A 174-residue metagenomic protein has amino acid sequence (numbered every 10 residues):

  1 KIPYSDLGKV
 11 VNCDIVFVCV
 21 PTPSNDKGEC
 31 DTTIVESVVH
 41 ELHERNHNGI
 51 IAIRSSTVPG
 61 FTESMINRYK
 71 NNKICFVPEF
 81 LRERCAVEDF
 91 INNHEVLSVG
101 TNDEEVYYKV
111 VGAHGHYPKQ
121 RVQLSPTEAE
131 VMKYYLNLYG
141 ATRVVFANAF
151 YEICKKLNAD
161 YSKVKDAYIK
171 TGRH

Functional and structural regions predicted by a protein language model:
K1-H174: Structural/interface elements that position substrates and couple domains in central-metabolism enzymes
